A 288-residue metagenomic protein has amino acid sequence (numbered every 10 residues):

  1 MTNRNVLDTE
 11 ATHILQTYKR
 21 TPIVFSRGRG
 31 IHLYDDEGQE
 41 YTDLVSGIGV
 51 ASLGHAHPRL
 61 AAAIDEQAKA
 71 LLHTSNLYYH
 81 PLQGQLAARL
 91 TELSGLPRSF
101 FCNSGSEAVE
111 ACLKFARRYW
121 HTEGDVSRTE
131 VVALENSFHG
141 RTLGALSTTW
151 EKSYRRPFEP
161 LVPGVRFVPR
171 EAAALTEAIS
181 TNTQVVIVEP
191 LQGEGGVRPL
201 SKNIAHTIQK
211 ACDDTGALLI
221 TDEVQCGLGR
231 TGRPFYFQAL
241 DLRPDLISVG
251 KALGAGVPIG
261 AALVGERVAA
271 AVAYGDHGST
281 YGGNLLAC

Functional and structural regions predicted by a protein language model:
M1-C288: Conserved N-terminal phosphate-binding loop of PLP-dependent enzymes in the Aspartate aminotransferase
